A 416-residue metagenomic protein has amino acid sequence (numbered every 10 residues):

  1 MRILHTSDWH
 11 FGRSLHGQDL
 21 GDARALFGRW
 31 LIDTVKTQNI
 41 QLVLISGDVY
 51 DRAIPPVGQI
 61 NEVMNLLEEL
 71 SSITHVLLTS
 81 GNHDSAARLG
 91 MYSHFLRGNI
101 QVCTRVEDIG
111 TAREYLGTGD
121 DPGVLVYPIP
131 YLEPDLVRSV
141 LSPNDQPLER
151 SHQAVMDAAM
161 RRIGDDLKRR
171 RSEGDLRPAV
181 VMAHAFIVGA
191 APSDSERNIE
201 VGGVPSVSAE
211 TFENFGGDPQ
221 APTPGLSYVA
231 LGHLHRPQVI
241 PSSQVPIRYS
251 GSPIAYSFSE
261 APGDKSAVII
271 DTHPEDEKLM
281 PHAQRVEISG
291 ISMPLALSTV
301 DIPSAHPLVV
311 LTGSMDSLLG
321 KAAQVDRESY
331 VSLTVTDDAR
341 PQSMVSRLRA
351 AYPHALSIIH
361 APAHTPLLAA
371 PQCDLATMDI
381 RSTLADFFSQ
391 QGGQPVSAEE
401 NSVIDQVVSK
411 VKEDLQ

Functional and structural regions predicted by a protein language model:
M1-S72, Q406-K410, D414-L415: N-terminal active-site segment of His-dependent metallophosphoesterases
L4, L125-Y127, S266-V268, V309 (+1 more regions): Conserved beta-strand elements of the Class I
D8, G28, D48, V63 (+7 more regions): Divalent metal-coordination and catalytic microenvironments
V35-N39, T118-D121, R170-L176, P274 (+1 more regions): Glycine-rich phosphate-binding loop signature in dinucleotide/nucleotide-binding domains
T37, T272-Q416: Accessory, non-catalytic peripheral segments of nucleic-acid enzymes
P55, M64, L77-P246: His/Asp/Glu-rich metal-coordinating catalytic cores of metallo-dependent phosphodiesterases/hydrolases acting on
L70-L78, R327-Y330: Short, surface-exposed connector motifs at secondary-structure boundaries
G216-G217, T223, Y228-I302: A conserved active-site cap/scaffold subdomain adjacent to cofactor or substrate pockets
